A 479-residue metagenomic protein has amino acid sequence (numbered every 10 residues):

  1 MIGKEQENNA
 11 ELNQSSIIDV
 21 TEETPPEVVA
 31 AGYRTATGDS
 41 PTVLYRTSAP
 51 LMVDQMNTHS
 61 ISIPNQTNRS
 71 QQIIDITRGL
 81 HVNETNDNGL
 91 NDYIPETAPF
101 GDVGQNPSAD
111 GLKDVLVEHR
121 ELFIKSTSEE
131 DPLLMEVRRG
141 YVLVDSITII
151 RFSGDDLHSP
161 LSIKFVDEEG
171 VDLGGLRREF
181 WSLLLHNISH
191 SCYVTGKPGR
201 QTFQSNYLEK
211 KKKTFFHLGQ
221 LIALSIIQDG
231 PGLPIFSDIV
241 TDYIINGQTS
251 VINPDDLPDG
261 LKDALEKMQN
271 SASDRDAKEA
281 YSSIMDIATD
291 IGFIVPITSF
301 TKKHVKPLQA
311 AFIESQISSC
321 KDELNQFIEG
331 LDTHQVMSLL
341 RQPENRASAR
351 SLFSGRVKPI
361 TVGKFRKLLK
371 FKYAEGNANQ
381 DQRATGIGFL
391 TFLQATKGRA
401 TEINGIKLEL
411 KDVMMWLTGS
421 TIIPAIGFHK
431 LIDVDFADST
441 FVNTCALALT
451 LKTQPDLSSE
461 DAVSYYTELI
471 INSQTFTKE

Functional and structural regions predicted by a protein language model:
M1, E168, D172-L173, G219-I239 (+1 more regions): Extended amphipathic alpha-helical scaffold segments
M1-D110, V115-L122, K213-T214, A462-Y465 (+1 more regions): Phospho-regulated scaffold assembly regions enriched in serine/threonine/proline and acidic residues, encompassing
E7-A10, P26-E27, Q72, G170-L173 (+2 more regions): Eukaryotic short linear interaction motifs
Q14, T148, G175-R178, G199 (+3 more regions): Short coil/turn segments at secondary-structure boundaries
N65-N68, F236, D255: Long, low-complexity intrinsically disordered regions
N86-I227, G232-F236, Q248-N253: Hydrophobic, conserved cores of late-appearing folded domains
L122-D145, V240-E479: C-terminal catalytic/scaffold cores in eukaryotic proteins
